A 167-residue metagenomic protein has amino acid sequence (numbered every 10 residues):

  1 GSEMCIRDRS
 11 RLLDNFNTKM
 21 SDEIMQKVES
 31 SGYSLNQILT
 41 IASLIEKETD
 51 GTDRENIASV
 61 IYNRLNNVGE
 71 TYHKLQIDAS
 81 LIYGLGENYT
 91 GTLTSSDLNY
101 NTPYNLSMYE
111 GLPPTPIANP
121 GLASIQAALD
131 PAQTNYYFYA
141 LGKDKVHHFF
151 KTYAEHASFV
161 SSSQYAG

Functional and structural regions predicted by a protein language model:
S2-E3, R7-G167: Bacterial extracytoplasmic/cell-wall-associated proteins, especially those involved in peptidoglycan
